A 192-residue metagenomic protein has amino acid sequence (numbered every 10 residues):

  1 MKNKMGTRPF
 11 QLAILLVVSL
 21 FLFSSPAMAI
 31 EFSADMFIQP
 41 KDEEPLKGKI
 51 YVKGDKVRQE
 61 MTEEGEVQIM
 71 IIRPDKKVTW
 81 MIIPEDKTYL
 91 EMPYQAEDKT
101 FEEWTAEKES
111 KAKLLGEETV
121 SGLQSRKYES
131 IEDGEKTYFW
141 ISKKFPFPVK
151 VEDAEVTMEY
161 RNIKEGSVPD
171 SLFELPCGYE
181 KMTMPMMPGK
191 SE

Functional and structural regions predicted by a protein language model:
K2-I14: Bacterial N-terminal signal peptides that target proteins for export
A13-S24: Bacterial N-terminal signal peptides
M28-E43, V57-E60: A short, Trp-centered hydrophobic/proline-enriched beta-strand micro-motif
E31, P45, G54, P74-K76 (+3 more regions): Extracytoplasmic
S33, E102-K150, Y179: Extended beta-strand-rich segments in extracellular/periplasmic secretory proteins, especially within noncatalytic
K49-E102, E135-Y138, K144-K164: An acidic-aromatic
A154-T183: Edge beta-strand at a domain terminus
P188-E192: Short, solvent-exposed mixed-charge patches
